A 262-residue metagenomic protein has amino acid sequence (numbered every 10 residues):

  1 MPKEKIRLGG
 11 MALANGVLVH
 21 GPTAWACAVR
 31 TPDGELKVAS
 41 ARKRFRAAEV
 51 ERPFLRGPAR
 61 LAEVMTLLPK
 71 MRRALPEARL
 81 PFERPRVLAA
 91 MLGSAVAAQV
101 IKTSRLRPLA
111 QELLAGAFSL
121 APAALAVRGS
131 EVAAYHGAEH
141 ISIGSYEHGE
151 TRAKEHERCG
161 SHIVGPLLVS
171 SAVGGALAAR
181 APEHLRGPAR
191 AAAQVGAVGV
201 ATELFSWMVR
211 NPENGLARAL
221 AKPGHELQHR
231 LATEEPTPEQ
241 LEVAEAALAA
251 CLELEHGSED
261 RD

Functional and structural regions predicted by a protein language model:
M1-D262: Short amphipathic, positively biased membrane-proximal segments that drive organelle/inner-membrane targeting
